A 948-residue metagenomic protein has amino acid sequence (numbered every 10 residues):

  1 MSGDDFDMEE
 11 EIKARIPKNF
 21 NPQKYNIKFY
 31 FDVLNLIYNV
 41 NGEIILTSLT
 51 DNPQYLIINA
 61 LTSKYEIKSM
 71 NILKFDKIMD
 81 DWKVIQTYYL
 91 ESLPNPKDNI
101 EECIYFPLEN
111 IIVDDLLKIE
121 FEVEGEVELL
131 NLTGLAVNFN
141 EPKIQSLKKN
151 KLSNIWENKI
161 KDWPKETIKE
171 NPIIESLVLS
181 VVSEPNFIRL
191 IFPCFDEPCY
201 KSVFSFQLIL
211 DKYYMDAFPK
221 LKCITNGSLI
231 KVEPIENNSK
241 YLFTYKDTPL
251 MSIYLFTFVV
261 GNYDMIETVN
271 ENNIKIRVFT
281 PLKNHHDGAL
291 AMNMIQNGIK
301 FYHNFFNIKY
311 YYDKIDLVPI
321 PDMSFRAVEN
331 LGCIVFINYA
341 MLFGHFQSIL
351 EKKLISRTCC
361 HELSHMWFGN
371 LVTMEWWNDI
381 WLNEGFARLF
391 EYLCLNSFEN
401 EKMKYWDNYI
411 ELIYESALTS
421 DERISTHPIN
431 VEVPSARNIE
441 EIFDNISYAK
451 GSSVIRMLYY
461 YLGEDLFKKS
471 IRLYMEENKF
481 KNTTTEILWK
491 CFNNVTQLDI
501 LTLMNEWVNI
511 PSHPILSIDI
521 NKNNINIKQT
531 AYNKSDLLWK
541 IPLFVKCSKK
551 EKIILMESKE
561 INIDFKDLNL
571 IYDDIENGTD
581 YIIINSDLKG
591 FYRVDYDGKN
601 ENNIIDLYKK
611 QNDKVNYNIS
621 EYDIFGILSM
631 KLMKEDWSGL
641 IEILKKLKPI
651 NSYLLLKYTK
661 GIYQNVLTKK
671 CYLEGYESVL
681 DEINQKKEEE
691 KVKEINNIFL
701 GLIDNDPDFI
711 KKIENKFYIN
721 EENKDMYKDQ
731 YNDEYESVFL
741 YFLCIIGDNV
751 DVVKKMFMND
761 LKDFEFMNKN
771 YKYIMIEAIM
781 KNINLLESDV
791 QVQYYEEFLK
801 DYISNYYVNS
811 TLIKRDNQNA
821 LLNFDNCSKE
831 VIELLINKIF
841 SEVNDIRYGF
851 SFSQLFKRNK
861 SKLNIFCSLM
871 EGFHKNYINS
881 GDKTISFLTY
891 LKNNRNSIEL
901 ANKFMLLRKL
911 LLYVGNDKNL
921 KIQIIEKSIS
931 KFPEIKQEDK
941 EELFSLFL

Functional and structural regions predicted by a protein language model:
M1-D313, Y339, G344, S416-E422 (+13 more regions): Acidic/His-enriched low-complexity segments
I44, Y245, V278-S535, N665 (+7 more regions): Hydrophobic alpha-helical and helix-loop surface patches within well-folded domains that function as non-catalytic
L61, R472-E476, N493, N505-N509 (+4 more regions): Short amphipathic alpha-helical surface patches that mediate protein-protein
I119-F121, L363-H365, Q818, S868: Hydrophobic/aromatic beta-strand segments within beta-rich folds
E415, N445, E551, L555 (+1 more regions): Long, ordered, helix-rich scaffold segments
I541: Basic, alpha-helical nucleic-acid-contacting "clamp/cap" segments
M556-L570: Short, solvent-exposed S/T- and G/P-enriched segments that are highly enriched in secreted/extracellular and lumenal
